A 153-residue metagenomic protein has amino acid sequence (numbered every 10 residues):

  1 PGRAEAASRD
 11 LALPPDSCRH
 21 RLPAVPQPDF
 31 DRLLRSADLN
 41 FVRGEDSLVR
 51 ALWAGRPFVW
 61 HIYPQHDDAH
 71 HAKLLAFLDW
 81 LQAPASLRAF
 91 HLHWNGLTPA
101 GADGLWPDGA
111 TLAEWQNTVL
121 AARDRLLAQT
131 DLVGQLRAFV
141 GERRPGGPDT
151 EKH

Functional and structural regions predicted by a protein language model:
P1, C18-R19, F58-V59, L92 (+1 more regions): Hydrophobic beta-strand segments of well-ordered beta-sheets in folded domains
P1-P23: Catalytic donor nucleotide-activated moiety binding site of glycosyltransferases and closely related
R19-R21, E45-V49, D108-G109: Short hydrophobic/aromatic-rich motifs at helix boundaries and adjacent loops
P26-K73: A donor-sugar binding/catalytic signature common to diverse glycosyltransferases and related nucleotide-sugar
P57-A100: Nucleotide-sugar donor-binding patch of glycosyltransferase catalytic domains
A83-H153: C-terminal amphipathic helix plus adjacent low-complexity, charged tail appended to glycosyltransferase catalytic
